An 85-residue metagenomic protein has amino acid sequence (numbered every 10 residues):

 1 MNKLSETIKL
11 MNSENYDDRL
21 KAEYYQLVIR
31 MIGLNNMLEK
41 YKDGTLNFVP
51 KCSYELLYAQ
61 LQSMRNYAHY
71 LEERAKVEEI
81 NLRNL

Functional and structural regions predicted by a protein language model:
N2-L85: Extended, charge-rich alpha-helical interface modules
